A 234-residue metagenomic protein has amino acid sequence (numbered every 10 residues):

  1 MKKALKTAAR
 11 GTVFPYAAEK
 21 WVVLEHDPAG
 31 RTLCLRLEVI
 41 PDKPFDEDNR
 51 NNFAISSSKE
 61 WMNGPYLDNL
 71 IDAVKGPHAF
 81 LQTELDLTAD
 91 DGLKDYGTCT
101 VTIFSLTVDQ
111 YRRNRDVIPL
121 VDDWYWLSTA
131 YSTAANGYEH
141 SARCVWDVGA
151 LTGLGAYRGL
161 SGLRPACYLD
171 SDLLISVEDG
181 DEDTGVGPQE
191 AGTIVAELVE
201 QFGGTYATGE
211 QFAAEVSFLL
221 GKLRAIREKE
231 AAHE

Functional and structural regions predicted by a protein language model:
M1, E228-E234: Short intrinsically disordered terminal tails
M1-A196, E200, G204, A225: Collagenous Gly-X-Y triple-helix signature in extracellular proteins
W124-L127, V216, E230-A232: Intrinsic low-complexity, intrinsically disordered segments enriched in polar/basic residues
V195, A213-V216, L220-L223: Generic L/I/V-rich hydrophobic alpha-helical segments across diverse proteins
L198-V199, L220, E230: N-terminal regions of proteins, emphasizing targeting and processing segments when present
G203-F212: Charged, low-complexity interaction regions
F212, I226-K229: N-terminal processing/targeting junctions
